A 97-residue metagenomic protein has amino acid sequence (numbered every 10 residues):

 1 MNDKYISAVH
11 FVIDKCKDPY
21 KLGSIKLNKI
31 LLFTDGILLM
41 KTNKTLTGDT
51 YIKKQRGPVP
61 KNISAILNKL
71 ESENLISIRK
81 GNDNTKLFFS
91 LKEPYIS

Functional and structural regions predicted by a protein language model:
M1-S97: Domain-edge interaction signal
